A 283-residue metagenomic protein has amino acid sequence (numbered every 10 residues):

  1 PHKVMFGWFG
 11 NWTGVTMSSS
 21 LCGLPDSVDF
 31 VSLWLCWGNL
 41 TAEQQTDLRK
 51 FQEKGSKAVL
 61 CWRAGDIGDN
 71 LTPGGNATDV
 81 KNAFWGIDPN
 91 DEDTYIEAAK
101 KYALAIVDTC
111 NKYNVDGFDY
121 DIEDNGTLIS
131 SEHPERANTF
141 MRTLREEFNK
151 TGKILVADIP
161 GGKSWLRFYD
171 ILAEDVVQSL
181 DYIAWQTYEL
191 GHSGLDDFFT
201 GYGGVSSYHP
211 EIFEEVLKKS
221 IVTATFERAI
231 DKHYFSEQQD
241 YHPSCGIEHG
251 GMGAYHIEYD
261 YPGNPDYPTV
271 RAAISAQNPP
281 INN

Functional and structural regions predicted by a protein language model:
H2-H233, I247-H249, G253, E258 (+1 more regions): Chitinase-like catalytic core of GlcNAc-active glycosidases
G201, Y261-N283: C-terminal helical cap(s) of enzyme catalytic domains, especially alpha/beta-barrels
E237-S244: Short, surface-exposed beta-strand/loop micro-motifs that present aromatic residues
